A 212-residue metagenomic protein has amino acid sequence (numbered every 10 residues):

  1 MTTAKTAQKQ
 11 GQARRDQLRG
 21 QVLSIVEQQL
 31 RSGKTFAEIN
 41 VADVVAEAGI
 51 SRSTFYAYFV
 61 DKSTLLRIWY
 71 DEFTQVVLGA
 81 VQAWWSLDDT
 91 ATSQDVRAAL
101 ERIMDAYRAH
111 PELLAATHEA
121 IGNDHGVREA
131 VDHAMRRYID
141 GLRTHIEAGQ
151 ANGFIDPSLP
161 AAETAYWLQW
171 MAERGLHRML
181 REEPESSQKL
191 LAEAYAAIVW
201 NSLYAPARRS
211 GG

Functional and structural regions predicted by a protein language model:
M1-Q17, S158, R181, A207-G212: N-terminal intrinsically disordered/low-complexity leader segments
R14-Q29, V44, W69-V77, L142: Generic hydrophobic, amphipathic alpha-helix propensity
Q21, S32-T64, I68: Helix-turn-helix
F59, E119-N123: Short helix-capping/turn signature of helix-turn-helix
I68, Q82-A109, A161, L168 (+1 more regions): Hydrophobic alpha-helical connector segments
G79-Q82, D105-A109, H125-N152, A162-Y166 (+2 more regions): Amphipathic alpha-helical packing segments from all-alpha helical-bundle domains
S93-H118, D140-T144, Q169, Y204-R209: Helical hydrophobic small-molecule/effector-binding pocket
R128, Q150-A197, P206-G212: Hydrophobic/aromatic-rich alpha-helical bundle segments in the mid-to-C-terminal region
